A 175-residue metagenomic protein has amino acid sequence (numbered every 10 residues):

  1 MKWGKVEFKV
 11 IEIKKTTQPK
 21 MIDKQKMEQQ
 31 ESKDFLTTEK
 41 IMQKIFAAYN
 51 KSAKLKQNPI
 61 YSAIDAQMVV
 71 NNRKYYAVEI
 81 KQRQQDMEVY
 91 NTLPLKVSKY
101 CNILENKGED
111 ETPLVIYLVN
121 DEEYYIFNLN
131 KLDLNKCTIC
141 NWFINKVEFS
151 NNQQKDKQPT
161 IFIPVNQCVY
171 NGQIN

Functional and structural regions predicted by a protein language model:
M1-N58: Acidic-basic catalytic patches of nuclease active cores, encompassing PD-(D/E)XK and other metal-cofactor nuclease
K2-T17, K26, V69-N72, V119-N175: Non-catalytic C-terminal interaction segments of nucleic acid-processing enzymes
E28, Q84-N91: Surface-exposed cleft-lining segments at the edges of enzyme active sites
F46-S52, E105-L114, L134-I139: Structural alpha-beta junctions
N58-Y61, G108: A short catalytic or substrate-binding loop motif that flags glycine-/basic-rich loops and adjacent residues that bind
I60-A63, D121-E123: Short acidic/glycine-enriched loop/turn segments that link adjacent beta-strands
A66-D86: Conserved catalytic cores of phosphodiester-cleaving nucleases, focusing on short active-site segments
E88-V115, V119: Short, charged, amphipathic alpha-helix that recurs within catalytic cores of restriction-modification and other
